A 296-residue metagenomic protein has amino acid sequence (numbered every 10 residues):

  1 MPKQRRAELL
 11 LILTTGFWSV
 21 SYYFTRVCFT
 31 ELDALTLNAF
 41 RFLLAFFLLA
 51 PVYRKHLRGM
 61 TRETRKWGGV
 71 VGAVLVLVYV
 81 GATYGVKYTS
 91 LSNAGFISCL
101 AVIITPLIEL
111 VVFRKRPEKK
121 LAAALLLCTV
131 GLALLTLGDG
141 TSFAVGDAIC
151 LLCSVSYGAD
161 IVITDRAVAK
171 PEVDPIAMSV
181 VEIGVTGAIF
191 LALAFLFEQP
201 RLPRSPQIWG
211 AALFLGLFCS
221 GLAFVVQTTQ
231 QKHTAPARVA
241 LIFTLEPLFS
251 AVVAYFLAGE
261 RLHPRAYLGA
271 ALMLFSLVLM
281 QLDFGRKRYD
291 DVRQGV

Functional and structural regions predicted by a protein language model:
M1-T36, A73, G140-R166, A188 (+1 more regions): Glycine-/small-residue-enriched transmembrane alpha-helix faces in small-molecule transporters and effluxers
Q4, L9, R41-L43, A50 (+2 more regions): C-terminal-most transmembrane helix of multi-pass membrane proteins
F17-Y22, A50-S98, P106, L134 (+1 more regions): Specific transmembrane alpha-helical segments of multi-pass solute transporters/efflux pumps, especially DMT/EamA
V20, F24-V27, E31, L44-T61 (+5 more regions): Membrane-interface helix-cap regions at the ends of transmembrane helices in multi-pass membrane proteins
N38-F40, A94-L100, T164-G187, S220-F256: Helix-helix packing/entry segments at the starts of transmembrane helices
F46-L49, T105-P106, S142-P200, A212 (+1 more regions): Transmembrane alpha-helical segments that form core, pore/gating elements of small-molecule transporters/exporters
L48-R58, A82, A101-A123, L248-L268: C-terminal transmembrane-helix exit sites in multi-pass transporters
L49, G69-V70, L75, P117-L137 (+4 more regions): Hydrophobic transmembrane alpha-helices of multi-pass small-molecule transport proteins
